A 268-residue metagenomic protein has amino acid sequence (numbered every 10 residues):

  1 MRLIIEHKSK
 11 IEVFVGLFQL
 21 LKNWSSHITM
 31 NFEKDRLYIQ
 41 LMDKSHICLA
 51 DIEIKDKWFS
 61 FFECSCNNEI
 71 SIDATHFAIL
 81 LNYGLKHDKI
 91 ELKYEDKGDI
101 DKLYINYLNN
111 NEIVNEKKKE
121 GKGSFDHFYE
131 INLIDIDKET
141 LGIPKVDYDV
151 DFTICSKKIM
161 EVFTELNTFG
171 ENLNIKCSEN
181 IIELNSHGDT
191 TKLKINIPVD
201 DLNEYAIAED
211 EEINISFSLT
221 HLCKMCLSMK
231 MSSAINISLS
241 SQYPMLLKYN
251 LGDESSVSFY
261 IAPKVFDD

Functional and structural regions predicted by a protein language model:
M1-K22, H27-T168, N174-D268: DNA polymerase sliding clamps and clamp-related checkpoint/processivity subunits
